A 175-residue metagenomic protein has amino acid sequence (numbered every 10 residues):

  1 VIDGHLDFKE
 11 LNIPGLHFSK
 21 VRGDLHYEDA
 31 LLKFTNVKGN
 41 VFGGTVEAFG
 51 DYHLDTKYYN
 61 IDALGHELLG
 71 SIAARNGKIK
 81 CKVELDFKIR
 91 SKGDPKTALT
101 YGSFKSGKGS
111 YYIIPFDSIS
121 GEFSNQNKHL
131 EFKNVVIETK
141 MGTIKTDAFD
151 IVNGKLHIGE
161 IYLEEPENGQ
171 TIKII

Functional and structural regions predicted by a protein language model:
V1-I175: Membrane-proximal interfacial segments on either side of biological membranes
